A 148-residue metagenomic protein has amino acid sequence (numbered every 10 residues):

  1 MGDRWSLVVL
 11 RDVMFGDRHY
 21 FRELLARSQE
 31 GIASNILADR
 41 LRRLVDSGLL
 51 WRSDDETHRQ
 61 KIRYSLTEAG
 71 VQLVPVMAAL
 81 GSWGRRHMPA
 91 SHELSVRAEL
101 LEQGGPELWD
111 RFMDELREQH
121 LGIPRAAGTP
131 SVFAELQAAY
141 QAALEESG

Functional and structural regions predicted by a protein language model:
M1-A33: N-terminal helix-turn-helix DNA-binding core of bacterial DNA-binding proteins
G2, E56-L80: Basic, amphipathic "hinge/linker" alpha-helix immediately C-terminal to the N-terminal HTH DNA-binding motif
W5-V9, G48, E68: Short, charged low-complexity linear motifs
F15, R42-D46, P75, S82: Generic structural signal for well-ordered, non-membrane alpha-helices
Y20, G48, G84-H87: Amphipathic alpha-helical interaction segments
S28-S53, H58: Canonical helix-turn-helix DNA-binding module
M77-A78, S82-G148: C-terminal regulatory/oligomerization modules of transcriptional regulators
